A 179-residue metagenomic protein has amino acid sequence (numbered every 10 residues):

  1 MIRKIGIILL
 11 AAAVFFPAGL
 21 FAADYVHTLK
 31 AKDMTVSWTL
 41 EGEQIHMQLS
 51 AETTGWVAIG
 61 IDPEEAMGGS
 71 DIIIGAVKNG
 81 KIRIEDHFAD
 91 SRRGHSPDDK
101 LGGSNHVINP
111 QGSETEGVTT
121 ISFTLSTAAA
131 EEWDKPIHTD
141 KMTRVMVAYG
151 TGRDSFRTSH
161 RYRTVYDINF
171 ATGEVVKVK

Functional and structural regions predicted by a protein language model:
M1-L9: Bacterial N-terminal signal peptides that target proteins for export
I2, L20-F21: Short, aromatic- and cysteine-enriched interfacial helices/patches that mediate contacts at lipid membranes
I8-P17: Bacterial N-terminal signal peptides
F21-K179: Extracellular-facing/secreted segment signature in eukaryotic proteins
